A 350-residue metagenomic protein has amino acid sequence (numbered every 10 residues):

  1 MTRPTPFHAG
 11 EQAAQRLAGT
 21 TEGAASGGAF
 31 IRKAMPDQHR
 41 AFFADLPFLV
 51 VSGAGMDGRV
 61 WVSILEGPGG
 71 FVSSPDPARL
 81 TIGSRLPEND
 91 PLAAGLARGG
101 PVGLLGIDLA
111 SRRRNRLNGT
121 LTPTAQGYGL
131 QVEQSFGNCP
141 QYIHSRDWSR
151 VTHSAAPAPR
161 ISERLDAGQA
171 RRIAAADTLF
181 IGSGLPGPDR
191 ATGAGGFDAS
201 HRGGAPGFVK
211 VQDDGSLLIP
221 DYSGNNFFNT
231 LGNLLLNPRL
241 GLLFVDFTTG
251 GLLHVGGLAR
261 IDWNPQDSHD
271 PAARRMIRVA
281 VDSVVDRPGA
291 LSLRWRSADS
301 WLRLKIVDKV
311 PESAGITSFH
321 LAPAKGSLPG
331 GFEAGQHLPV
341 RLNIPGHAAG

Functional and structural regions predicted by a protein language model:
M1-G350: Binding-site signature for planar aromatic cofactors or substrates
